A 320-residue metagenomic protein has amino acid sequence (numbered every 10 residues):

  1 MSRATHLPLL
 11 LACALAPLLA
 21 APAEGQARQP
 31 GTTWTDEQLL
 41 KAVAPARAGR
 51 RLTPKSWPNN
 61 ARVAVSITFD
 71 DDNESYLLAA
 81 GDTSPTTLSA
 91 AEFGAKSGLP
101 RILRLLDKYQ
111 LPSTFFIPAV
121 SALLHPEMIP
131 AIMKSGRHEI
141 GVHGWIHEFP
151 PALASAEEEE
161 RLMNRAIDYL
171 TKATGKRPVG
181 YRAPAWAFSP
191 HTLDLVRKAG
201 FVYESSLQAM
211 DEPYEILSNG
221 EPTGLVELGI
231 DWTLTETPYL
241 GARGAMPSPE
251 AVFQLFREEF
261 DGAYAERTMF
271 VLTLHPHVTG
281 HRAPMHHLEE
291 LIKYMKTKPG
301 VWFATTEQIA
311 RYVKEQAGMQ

Functional and structural regions predicted by a protein language model:
M1-T5: N-terminal secretory signal peptides that target proteins for export/translocation
P8-L18: Bacterial N-terminal signal peptides
A20-A27: Boundary at the C-terminal end of the N-terminal hydrophobic targeting segment
P30-P58, D168-K172, K176-E266: Active-site-adjacent pocket scaffolds in enzyme catalytic domains
G31-R137: Active-site beta->alpha N-cap acidic-glycine motif
L52, Y203, E215, E250-Q320: C-terminal domain-boundary segment and adjacent tail
T87-A90, G94, A154-L162, G244-A251 (+2 more regions): Alpha-helix N-cap and loop-to-helix initiation/capping positions
P100-L103, D107-S189, T223, G229-R243 (+1 more regions): Metal-dependent polysaccharide deacetylase catalytic core of the NodB/CE4 family, i.e., the active-site-bearing domain
